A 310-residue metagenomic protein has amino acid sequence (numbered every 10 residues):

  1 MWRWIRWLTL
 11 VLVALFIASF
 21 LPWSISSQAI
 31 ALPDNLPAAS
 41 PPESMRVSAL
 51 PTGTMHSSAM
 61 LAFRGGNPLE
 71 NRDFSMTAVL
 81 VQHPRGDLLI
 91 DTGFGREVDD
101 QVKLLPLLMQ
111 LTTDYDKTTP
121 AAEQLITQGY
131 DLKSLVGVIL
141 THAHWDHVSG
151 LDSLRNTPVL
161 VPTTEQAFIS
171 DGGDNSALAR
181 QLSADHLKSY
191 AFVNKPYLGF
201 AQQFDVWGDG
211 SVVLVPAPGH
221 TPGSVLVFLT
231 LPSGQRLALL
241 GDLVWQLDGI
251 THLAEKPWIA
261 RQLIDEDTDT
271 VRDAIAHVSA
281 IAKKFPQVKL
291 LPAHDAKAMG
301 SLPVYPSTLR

Functional and structural regions predicted by a protein language model:
W2-T119, I126, Q235-G241, H277 (+1 more regions): Metallo-beta-lactamase
L32-L36, D116-S134, T163-P216, L263-Q287: Metallo-beta-lactamase
T52, T92-F94, A143, H220-T221 (+2 more regions): Active-site metal-binding loops of divalent metal-dependent hydrolases
S58-N67, W207-V212, R261: Short Pro/Gly-enriched beta-strand edge/turn motifs at strand-loop
V81-P84, G208-D209, L229-P232: Active-site beta-strand termini and strand-to-loop segments that position acidic
D100-V161: Active-site metal-binding motif and surrounding structural segment of the metallo-beta-lactamase
L111-E123, S233-R310: Cap/insert and terminal regions of metallo-dependent hydrolase folds
V138-V148, A217-S224, P292-A296: Histidine-centered catalytic micro-motifs
